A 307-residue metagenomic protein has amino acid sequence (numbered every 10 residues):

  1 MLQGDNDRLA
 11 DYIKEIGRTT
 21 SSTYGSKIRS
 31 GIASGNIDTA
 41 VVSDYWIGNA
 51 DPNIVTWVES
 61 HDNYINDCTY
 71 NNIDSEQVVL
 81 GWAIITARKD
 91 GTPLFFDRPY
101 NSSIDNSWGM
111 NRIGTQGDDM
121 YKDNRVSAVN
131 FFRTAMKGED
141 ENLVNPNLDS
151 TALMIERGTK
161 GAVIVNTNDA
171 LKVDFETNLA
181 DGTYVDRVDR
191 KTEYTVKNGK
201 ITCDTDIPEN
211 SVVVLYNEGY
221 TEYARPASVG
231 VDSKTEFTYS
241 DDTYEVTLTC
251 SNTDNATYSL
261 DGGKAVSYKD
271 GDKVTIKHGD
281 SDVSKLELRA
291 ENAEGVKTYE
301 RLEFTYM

Functional and structural regions predicted by a protein language model:
M1-Y223: Active-site-proximal helices and loops of the catalytic beta/alpha 8
Y223-M307: Low-complexity, disordered linker/stalk regions enriched in Pro/Thr/Ser/Gly
